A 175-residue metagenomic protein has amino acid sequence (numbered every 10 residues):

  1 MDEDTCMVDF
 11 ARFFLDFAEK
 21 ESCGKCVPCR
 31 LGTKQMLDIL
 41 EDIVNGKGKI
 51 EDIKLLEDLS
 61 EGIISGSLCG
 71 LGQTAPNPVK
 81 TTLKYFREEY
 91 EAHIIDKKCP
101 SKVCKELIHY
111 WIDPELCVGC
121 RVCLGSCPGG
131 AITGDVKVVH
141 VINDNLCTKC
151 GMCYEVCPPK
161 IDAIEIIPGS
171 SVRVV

Functional and structural regions predicted by a protein language model:
M1-H109: Redox cofactor-anchoring modules in respiratory/redox and cofactor-processing assemblies
T5-C6, K49, D113-V118, V141-N143 (+1 more regions): Poly-acidic low-complexity segments
S22-K25, L116, L146, V156: Short pre-active-site segment immediately N-terminal to redox-active cysteine/selenocysteine motifs in thiol-based
P28-K34, V122-V139, M152-G169: Iron-sulfur cluster-binding cysteine motifs and their immediate structural context in ferredoxin-like electron-transfer
V44, T82-K84, T133, I142 (+1 more regions): Generic secondary-structure boundary signal with a strong preference for alpha-helix termini
P100-K137, V141-D144, T148, M152: C-terminal accessory/binding modules appended to enzymatic or scaffolding proteins
V172: Acidic, glycine-enriched catalytic cores built around paired aspartates
